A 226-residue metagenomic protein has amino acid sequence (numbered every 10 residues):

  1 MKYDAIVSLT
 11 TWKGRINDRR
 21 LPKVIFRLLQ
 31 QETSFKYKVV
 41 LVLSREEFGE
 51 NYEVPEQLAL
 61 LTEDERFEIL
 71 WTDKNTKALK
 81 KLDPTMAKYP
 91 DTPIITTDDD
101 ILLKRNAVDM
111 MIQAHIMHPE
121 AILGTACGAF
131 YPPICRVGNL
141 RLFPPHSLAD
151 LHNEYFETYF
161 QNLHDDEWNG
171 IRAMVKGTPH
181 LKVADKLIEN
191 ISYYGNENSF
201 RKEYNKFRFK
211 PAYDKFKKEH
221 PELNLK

Functional and structural regions predicted by a protein language model:
M1-I6, T10, R15-V24, F156-K226: C-terminal catalytic/acceptor-binding lobe
Y3-I6, L29-L41, E65-E68, T92: Short loop->beta transition adjacent to catalytic acidic/histidine clusters or analogous donor-positioning motifs
W12-I16, E46-F48, D100-L103: Short acidic, S/G/P-rich loop/turn micro-motifs used as interaction or catalytic elements
K23-Y37, R45, L60: Short, acidic, metal-binding catalytic loop of nucleotide-sugar glycosyltransferases
V42-T92: Active-site-proximal specificity loops/subdomain of glycosyltransferases
D91-L102: Short beta-strand-to-loop acidic/aromatic patch adjacent to the donor-nucleotide binding site
R105-G128: Conserved donor-nucleotide/metal-binding helix-loop-beta segment in metal-dependent transferases, i.e., the alpha-helix
C135-E154: Conserved nucleotide-sugar donor-binding and metal-coordinating catalytic region shared by glycosyltransferases
